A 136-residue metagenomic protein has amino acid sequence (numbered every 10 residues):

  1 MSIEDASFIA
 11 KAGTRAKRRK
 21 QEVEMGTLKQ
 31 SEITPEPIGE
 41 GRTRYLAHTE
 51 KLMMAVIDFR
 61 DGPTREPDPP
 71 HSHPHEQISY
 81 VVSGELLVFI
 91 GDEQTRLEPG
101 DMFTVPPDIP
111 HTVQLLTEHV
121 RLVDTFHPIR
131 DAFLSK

Functional and structural regions predicted by a protein language model:
M1-Q21: N-terminal amphipathic/basic-hydrophobic helices that include classical n-h-c signal peptides and signal-anchor
T34-P69, D124: A short glycine-rich, His/Asp/Glu-containing loop-to-beta-strand
E50, F89-E93, L116: Short strand-coil-strand connectors
L52-M53, R60-R65, S83-L86, Q94 (+1 more regions): Short, charged/polar surface micro-motifs in flexible loops or helix N-caps
F59-R60, S72-V88: Short, conserved beta-strand element in jelly-roll/cupin
D92-P107: Short acidic-glycine-tyrosine-enriched beta hairpin
P107-A132: Ligand-binding loop in jelly-roll beta-barrel domains
